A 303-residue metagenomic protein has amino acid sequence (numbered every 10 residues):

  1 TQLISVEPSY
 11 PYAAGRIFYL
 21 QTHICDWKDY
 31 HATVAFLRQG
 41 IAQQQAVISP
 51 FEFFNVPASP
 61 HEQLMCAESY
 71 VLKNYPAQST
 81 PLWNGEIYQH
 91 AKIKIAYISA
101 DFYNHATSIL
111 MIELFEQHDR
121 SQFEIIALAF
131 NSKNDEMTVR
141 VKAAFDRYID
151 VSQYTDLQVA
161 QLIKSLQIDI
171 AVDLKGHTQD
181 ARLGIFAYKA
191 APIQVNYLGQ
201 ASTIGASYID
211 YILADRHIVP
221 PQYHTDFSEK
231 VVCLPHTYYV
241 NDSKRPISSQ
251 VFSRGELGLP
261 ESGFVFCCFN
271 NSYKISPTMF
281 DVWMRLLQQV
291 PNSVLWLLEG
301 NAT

Functional and structural regions predicted by a protein language model:
T1-L259, N271, D281: Alpha-helical solenoid repeat scaffolds of the TPR/TPR-like class and their adjacent stem/linker regions that mediate
L20, N271-S272, L297-A302: Conserved short loop/turn motifs at secondary-structure junctions
K92-A96, G263-V265, V294: Residues that mark the start of a beta-strand
N104-A106, K274-S276, L298: A generic structural signal for short coil/turn motifs at secondary-structure boundaries
Q122-E124, M284-T303: A conserved nucleotide-sugar
C267-T278, R285-Q288: Substrate-binding clefts and catalytic carboxylate motifs of secreted carbohydrate-active enzymes
